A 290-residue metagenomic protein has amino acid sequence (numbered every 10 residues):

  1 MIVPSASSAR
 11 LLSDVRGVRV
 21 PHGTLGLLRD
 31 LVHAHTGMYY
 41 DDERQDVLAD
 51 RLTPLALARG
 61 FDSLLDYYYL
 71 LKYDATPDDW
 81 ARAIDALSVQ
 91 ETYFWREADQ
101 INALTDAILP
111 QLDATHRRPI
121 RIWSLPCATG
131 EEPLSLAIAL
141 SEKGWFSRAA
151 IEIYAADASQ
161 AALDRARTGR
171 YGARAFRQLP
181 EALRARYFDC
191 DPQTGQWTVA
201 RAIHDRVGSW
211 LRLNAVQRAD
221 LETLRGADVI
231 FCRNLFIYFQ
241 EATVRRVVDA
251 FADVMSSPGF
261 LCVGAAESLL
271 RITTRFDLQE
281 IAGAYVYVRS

Functional and structural regions predicted by a protein language model:
I2-W123, G264: Conserved AdoMet
D106, P110, I138-E142, T168 (+1 more regions): Short, well-ordered alpha-helices that flank and scaffold nucleotide-derived cofactor binding pockets
R117-G130, E152-Y154: Conserved class I S-adenosyl-L-methionine
T129-F146: Conserved SAM-binding loop of SAM-dependent methyltransferases across substrates and taxa, primarily the Class I
F146-F231, L235-T243, L269-L270: Extended basic-aromatic, gly/pro-enriched interface segments that bind polyanionic ligands
V229, L270-S290: Core SAM-dependent methyltransferase catalytic element
R245-S257: A short glycine-rich, Lys/Arg-flanked "PGG" loop and its adjoining helix->strand segment in the class I
S257-A265: Conserved beta-strand signature within the Rossmann-like core of class I S-adenosyl-L-methionine
